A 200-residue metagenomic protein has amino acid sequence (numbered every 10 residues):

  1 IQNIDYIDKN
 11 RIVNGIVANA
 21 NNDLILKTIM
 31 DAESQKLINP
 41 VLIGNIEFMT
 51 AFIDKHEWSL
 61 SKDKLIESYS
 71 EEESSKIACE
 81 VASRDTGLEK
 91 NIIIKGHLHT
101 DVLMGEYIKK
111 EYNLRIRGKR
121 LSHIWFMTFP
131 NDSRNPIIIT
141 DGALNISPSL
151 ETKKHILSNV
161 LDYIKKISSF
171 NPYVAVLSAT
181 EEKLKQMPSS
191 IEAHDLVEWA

Functional and structural regions predicted by a protein language model:
I1-A200: Anion-binding alpha/beta catalytic cores of soluble intermediary-metabolism enzymes, centered on
